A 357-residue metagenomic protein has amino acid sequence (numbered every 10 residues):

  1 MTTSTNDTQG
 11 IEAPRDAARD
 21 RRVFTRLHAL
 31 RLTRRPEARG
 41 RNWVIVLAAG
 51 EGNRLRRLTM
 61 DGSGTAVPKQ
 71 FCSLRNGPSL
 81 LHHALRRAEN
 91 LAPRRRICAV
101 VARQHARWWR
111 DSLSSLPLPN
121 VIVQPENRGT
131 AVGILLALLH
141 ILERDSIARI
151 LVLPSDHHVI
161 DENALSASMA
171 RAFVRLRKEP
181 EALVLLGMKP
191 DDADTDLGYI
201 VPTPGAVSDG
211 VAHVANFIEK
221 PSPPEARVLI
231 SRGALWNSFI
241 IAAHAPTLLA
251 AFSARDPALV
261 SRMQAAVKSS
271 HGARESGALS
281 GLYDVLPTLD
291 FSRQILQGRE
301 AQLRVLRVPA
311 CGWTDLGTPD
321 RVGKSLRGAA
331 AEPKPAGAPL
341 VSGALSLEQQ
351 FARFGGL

Functional and structural regions predicted by a protein language model:
T2-A49, R54-P68, S73-S166, A170 (+1 more regions): Conserved N-terminal catalytic core of the sugar/cofactor nucleotidyltransferase
T2-G10, P14-R41, A243-L357: Left-handed beta-helix
R34-R39, G64, N90-A92, E143-D145 (+6 more regions): Solvent-exposed alpha-helices and their adjacent loops that cap or buttress functional pockets in soluble metabolic
F71, V121, L183-L185, V305: Conserved beta-strand scaffold positions in the cores of enzyme catalytic domains, especially in NTP/NDP-utilizing
V101, L153, P221, A243 (+1 more regions): A conserved hydrophobic position in a structured secondary element of the catalytic/binding core that shapes
E162-L286, E300-L303: Conserved core of the sugar-phosphate nucleotidyltransferase
